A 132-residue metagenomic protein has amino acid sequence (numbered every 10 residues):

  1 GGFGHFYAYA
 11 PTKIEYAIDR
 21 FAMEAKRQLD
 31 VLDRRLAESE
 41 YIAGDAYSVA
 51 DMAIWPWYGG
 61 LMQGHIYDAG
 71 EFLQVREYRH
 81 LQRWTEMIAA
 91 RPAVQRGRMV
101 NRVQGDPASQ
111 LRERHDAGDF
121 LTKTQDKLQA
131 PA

Functional and structural regions predicted by a protein language model:
G1, M99-N101: Short coil/turn segments at secondary-structure boundaries
G1-E40, W57-D68, S109, A132: Conserved C-terminal alpha-helical bundle
G1-F3, I42-E71, V75-Q82, I88: GST superfamily/GST-like fold recognition
T12-D19, M23, V75-Q82, P92-Q95: Generic alpha-helical secondary structure signal
L32, D51, I88-V94: Residue-level signal for nonpolar/aromatic packing positions in well-ordered secondary structure
R34-A46, P92-G97: Surface-exposed helix-capping loop/turn segments at secondary-structure junctions
H65, R98-M99: Short, flexible helix/strand-to-coil boundary loops that buttress conserved ligand/catalytic motifs in alpha/beta
N101-A132: Acidic/histidine-enriched, glycine/proline-rich intrinsically disordered or flexible terminal extensions
